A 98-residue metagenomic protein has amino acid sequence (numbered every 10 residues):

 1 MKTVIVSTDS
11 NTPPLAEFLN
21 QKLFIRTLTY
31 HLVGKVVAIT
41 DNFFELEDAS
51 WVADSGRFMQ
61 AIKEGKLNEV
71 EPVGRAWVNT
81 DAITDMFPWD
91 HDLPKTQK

Functional and structural regions predicted by a protein language model:
K2-K98: Conserved RNA-binding domains used in RNP assembly and mRNA/RNA metabolism
